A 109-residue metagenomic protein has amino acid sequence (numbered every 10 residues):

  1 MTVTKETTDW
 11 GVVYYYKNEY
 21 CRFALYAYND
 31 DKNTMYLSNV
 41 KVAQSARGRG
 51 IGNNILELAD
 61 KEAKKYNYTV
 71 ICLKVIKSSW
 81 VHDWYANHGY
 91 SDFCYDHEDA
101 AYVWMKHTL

Functional and structural regions predicted by a protein language model:
M1-S38, A43, E62, D96-E98: Acetyl-CoA-dependent GNAT
S38, R47, H82-D83: Acidic/histidine-enriched, beta-strand-rich ligand/metal-binding domains
V42, G48-K61, N87: Conserved acetyl-CoA-binding loop-helix of GNAT-fold acetyltransferases
C72-H82, H97-A101: Conserved beta-strand-loop-alpha-helix junction that forms the acyl-donor binding cleft
A86-Y95: Conserved acetyl-CoA-binding loop of GNAT-fold acetyltransferases
M105-L109: Short beta-strand-to-coil "C-cap" segments at the C-terminal boundary of structured domains/repeats, marking
